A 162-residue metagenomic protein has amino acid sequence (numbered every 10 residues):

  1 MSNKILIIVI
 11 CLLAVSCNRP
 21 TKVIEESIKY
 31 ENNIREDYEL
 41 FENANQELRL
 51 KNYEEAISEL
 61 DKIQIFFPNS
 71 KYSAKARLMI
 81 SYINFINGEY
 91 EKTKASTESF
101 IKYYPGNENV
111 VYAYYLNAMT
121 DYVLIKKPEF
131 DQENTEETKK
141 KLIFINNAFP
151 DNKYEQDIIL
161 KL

Functional and structural regions predicted by a protein language model:
M1-S2: N-terminal secretory signal peptides that target proteins for export/translocation
I5-L13: Sec-dependent N-terminal signal peptides
C17-L162: Acidic, polar-rich low-complexity tracts and alpha-helical solenoid repeat scaffolds
